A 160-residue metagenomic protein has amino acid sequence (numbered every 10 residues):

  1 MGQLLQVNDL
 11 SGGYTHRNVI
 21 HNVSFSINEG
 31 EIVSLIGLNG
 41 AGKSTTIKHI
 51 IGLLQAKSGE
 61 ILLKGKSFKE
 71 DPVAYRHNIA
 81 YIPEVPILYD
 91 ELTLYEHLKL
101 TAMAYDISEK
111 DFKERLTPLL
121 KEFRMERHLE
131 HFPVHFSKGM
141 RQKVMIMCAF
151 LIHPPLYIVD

Functional and structural regions predicted by a protein language model:
I36-L38: The feature captures the beta-strand-to-loop junction immediately N-terminal to the Walker
I51: Helix-to-loop junction immediately C-terminal to a conserved catalytic motif
G59-E70, A74-Y75: Conserved ABC transporter NBD signature motif
K99, M103, K110-H128: Conserved ABC ATPase "signature" region
F132-G139: Conserved ABC ATPase signature
